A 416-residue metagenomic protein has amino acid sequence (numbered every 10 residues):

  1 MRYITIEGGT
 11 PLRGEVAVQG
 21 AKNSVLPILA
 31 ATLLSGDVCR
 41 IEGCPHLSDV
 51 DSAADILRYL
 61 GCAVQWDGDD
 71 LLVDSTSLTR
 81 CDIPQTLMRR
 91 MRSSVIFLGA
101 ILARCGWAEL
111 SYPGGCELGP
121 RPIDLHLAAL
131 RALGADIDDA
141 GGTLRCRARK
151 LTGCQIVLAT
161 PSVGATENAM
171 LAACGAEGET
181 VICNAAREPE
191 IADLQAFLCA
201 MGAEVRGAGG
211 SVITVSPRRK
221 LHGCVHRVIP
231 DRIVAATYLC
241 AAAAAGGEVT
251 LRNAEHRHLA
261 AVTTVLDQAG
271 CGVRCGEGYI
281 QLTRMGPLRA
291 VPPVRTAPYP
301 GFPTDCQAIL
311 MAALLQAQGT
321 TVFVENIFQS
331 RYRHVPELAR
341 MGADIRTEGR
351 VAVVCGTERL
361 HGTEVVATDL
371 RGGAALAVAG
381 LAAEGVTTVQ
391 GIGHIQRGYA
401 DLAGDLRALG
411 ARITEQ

Functional and structural regions predicted by a protein language model:
M1-Q416: Short, structured segments at the rim of ligand-binding sites
